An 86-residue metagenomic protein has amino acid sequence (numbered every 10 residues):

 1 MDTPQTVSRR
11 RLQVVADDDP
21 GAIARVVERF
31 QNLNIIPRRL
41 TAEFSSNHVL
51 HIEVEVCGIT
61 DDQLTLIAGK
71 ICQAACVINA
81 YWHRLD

Functional and structural regions predicted by a protein language model:
M1-D86: A conserved regulatory-domain signal marking ACT and ACT-like small-molecule sensing domains and adjacent regulatory
